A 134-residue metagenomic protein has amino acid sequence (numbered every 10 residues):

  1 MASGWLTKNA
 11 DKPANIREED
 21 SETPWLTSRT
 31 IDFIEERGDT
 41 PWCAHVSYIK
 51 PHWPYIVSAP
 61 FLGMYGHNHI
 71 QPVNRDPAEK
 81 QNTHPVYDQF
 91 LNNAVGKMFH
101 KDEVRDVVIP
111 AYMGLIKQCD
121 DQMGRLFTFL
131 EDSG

Functional and structural regions predicted by a protein language model:
M1-L26, I31-G134: Active-site-proximal cap/lid insertion segments
